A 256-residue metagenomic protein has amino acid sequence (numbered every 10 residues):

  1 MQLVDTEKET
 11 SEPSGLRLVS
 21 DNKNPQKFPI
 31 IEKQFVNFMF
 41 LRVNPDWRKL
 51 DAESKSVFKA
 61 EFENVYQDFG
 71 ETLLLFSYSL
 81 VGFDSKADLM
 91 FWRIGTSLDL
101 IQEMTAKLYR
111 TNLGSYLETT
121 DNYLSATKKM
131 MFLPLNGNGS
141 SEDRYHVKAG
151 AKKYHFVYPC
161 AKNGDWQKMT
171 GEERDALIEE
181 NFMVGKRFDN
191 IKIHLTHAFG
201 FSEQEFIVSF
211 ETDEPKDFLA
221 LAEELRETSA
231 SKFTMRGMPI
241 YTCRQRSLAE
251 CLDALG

Functional and structural regions predicted by a protein language model:
Q2-Q67, L98-L100, N122-R187, F199 (+3 more regions): Short S/T/G/P-rich N-terminal loop/turn motif that feeds into the first structured element of a domain
P25-Q26, L75-V81, L108-R110, R144-H146 (+1 more regions): Catalytic micro-motifs at enzyme active sites that drive phosphoryl/nucleotidyl and oxygen chemistry
V65-A87, S115-K129, F182-I207, L221 (+1 more regions): Short, glycine- and small/hydrophobic-rich beta-strand elements in well-ordered beta-sheets
G95, T212-D213, R244: Short, flexible beta-strand-to-coil junctions
T96, L113: Active-site loop/lid in soluble adenylation, ligation, and acyl-transfer enzymes
E103-T111, A220-R226: Short amphipathic alpha-helices in soluble, non-transmembrane regions that often serve as interface/regulatory elements
